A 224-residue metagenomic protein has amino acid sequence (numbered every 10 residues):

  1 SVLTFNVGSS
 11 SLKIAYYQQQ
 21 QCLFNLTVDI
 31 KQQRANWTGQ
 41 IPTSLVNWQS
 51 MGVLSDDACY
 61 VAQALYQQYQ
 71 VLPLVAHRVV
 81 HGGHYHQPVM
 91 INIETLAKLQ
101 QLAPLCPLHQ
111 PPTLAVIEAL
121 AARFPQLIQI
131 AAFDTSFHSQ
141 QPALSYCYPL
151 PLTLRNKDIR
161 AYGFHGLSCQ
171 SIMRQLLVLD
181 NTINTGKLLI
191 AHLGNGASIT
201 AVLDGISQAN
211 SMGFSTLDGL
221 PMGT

Functional and structural regions predicted by a protein language model:
S1-N36, K187-Q208: Gly/Thr-rich phosphate-binding beta-strand-loop-beta motif of the actin/hexokinase/Hsp70
A15-R78: Contiguous, glycine/small-aliphatic-enriched amphipathic segments in soluble metabolic enzymes
T43-L45, Q49, K98-C106, K157-D158: Short, basic, glycine/proline-bearing loop/turn elements
G52-C59, V89, I93, P107-L114 (+3 more regions): Electropositive phosphate-/nucleotide-binding environments in soluble metabolic enzymes
A62-Q110, I128-I130, S136-C147: Short beta-strand-loop/turn "lid" adjacent to the catalytic site in phosphate-handling enzymes
A62-Y66, I117, A121, M173 (+1 more regions): Generic structural signal for well-ordered alpha-helical scaffold segments
H77, P107-I172: Gly/Ser/Thr-rich active-site cleft segment
Q140-T224: Glycine-rich phosphate-binding loop of actin/hexokinase-like ATP-binding domains
